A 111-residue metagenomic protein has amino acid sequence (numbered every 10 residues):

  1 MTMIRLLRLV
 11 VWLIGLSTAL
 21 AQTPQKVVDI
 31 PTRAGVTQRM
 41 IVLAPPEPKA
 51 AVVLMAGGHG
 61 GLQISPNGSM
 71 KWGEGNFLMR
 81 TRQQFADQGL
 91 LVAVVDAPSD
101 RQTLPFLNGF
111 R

Functional and structural regions predicted by a protein language model:
T2-W12: Sec-dependent signal peptide recognition, specifically the positively charged N-region followed immediately by
L16-A19: N-terminal signal peptide c-region/cleavage motif recognized by signal peptidases
Q22-E47: N-terminal cap/lid segment of alpha/beta-hydrolase-fold proteins
A34, A56-H59, G89: Sec/Tat-exported extracytoplasmic proteins
P45-Q84: Short, surface-exposed "cap/lid" segments of acyl-processing enzymes
A51, A86-D96: A fold-wide structural signal in alpha/beta-hydrolase
G58-G61, P98-Q102: Solvent-exposed loop/turn segments at secondary-structure junctions within structured extracellular/periplasmic domains
N76-F77, T81, D87, S99-R111: Alpha/beta-hydrolase active-site loop
